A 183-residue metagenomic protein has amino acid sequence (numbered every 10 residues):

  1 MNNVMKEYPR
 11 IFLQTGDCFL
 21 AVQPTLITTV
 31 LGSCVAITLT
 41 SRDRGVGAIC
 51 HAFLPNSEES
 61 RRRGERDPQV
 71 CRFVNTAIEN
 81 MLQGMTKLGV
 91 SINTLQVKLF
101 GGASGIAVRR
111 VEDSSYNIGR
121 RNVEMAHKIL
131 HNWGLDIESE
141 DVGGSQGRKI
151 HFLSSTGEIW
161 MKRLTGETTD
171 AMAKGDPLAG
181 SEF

Functional and structural regions predicted by a protein language model:
M1-C34, D43-R44, C50-R63, V70-T94 (+1 more regions): Short acidic-hydrophobic catalytic motif
T40: Short beta-strand-to-turn element immediately C-terminal to the catalytic PLP-Schiff-base lysine in fold type I
K98-A103: Glycine-rich beta-strand-to-loop/alpha-helix junction loops that act as flexible
